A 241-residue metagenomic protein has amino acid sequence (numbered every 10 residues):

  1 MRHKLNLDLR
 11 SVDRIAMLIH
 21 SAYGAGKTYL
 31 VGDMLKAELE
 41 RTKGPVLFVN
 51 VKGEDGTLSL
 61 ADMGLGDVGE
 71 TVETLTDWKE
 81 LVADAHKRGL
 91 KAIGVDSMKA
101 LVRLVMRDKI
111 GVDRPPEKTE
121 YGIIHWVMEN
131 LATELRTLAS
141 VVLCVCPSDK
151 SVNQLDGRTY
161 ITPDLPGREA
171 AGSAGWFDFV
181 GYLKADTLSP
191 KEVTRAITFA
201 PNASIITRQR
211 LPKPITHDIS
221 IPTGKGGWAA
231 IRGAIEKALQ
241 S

Functional and structural regions predicted by a protein language model:
M1-R2, S11-V12, P190-S241: C-terminal regions of RecA-like/P-loop NTPase motor modules
R2-R88, A92-V95, K99-L104: Conserved P-loop
L35, A85, L135, S173-A174: A generic structural signal for well-ordered alpha-helical segments
E38, R107-D108, S189: Single-residue recognition of alpha-helix boundary sites
A92-G172: P-loop NTPase motor core
V142-D218: Phosphate-binding/switch region of NTP-binding enzymes
